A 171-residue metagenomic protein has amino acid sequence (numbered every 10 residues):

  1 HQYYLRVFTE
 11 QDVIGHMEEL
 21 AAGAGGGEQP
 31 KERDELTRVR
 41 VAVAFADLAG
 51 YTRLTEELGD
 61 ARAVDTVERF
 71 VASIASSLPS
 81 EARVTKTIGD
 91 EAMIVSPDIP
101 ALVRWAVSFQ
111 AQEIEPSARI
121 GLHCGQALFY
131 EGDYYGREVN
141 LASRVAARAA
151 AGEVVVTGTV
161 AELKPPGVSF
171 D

Functional and structural regions predicted by a protein language model:
H1-R38, D65: Regulatory cytosolic signal-relay segments
V7-F8, T55, E138: Generic alpha-helical secondary structure signal
F8, D12, D60, R69-F70 (+3 more regions): Bulky hydrophobic/aromatic packing residues
E18, A22, R69-A72, L163: Residue-level signal for alpha-helical context at structural boundaries
G27-Q29, D34-T37, F70, L78 (+4 more regions): Residue-level detector of functional hotspots within protein domains
K31-W105: Catalytic NTP-binding/metal-coordinating core of nucleotidyl cyclase/transferase enzymes
M93-D171: Catalytic beta-strand-to-alpha-helix segment of the class III nucleotidyl cyclase homology domain
